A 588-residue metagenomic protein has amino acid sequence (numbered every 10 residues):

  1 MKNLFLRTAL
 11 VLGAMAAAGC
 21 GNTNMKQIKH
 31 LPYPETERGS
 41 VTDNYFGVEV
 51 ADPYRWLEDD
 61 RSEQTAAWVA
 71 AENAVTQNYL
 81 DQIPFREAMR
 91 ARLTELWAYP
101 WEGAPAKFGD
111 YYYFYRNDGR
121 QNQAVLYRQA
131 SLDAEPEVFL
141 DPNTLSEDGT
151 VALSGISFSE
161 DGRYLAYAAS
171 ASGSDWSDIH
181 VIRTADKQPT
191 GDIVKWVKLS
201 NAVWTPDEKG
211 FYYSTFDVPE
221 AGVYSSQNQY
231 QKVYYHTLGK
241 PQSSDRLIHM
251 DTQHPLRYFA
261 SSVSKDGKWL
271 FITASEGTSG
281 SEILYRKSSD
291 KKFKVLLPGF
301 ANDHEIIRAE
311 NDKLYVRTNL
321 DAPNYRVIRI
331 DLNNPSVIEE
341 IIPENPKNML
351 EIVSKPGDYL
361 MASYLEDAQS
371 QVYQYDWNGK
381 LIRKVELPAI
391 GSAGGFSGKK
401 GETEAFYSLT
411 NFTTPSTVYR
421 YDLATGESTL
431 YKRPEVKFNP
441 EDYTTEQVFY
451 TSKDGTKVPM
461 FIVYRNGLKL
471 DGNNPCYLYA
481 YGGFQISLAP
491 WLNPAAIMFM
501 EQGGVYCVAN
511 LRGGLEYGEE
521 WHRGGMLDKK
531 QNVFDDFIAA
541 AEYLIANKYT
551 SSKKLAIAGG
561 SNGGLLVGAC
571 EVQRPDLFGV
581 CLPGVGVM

Functional and structural regions predicted by a protein language model:
M1-A9: Bacterial N-terminal signal peptides that target proteins for export
R7, C20-W377, L381-E404, T410-S416 (+3 more regions): Beta-propeller folds
T8-A17: Bacterial N-terminal signal peptides
A16, H180, C507: Conserved Rossmann-like nucleotide-binding pocket used by diverse enzymes that bind dinucleotide cofactors
N143-S159, A168-S174, Q188-T190, Y421-E427 (+4 more regions): Cap/lid segment of the alpha/beta-hydrolase catalytic domain
I272, A509, P583: Short glycine/serine/threonine-enriched helix-capping/active-site loop that flanks the nucleotide-sugar donor pocket
D576-G586: A conserved short beta-strand
